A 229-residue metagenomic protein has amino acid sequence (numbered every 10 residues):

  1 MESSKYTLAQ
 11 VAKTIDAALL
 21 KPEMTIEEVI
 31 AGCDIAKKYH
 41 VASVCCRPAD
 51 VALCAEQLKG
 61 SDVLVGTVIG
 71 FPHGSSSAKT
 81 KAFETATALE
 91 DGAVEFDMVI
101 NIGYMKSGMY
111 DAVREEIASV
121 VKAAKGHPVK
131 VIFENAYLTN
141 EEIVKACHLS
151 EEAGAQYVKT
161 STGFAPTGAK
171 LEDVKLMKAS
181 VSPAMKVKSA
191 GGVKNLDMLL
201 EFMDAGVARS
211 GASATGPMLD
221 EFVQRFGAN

Functional and structural regions predicted by a protein language model:
M1-C33, L176-K186, V193-N229: Alpha/beta catalytic cores of nucleotide-metabolism and tRNA/nucleoside-modifying enzymes
A12-T14, S43, D62-G66, E95-D97 (+4 more regions): Structural preference for beta-strand elements that scaffold enzyme active sites
D16, C54, A88, V131 (+3 more regions): Conserved, mostly hydrophobic/aromatic
C33-L53, I69-S76, F96-R114, S161-A169: Glycine-rich, proline-tolerant flexible connector loops at the mouths of alpha/beta enzymes
Y39, D91, A123, L149 (+3 more regions): Structural motif
P48, A52-H73, G108-Y137, E152 (+2 more regions): Alpha-helix-loop-beta-strand connector modules within alpha/beta enzyme cores
T67-P72, E90-M105, E152-K170, S189-N229: Glycine-rich phosphate-binding active-site loops on the catalytic face of alpha/beta enzymes
S76-T87, L138-L149, E172, L176-K178 (+3 more regions): Catalytic cores of alpha/beta
